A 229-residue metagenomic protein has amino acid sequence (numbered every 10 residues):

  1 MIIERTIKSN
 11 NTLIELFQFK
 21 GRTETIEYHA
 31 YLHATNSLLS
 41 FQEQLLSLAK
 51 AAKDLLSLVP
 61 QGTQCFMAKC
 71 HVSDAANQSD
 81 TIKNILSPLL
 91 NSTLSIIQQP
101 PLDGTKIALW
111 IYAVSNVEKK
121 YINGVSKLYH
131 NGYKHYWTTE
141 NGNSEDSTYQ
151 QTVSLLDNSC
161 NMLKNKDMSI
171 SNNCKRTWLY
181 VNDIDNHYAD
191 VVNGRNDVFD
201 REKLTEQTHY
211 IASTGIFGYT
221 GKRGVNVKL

Functional and structural regions predicted by a protein language model:
M1-L229: Short, polar/acidic, helix-capping and beta-turn segments at strand->helix junctions that line the mouths
